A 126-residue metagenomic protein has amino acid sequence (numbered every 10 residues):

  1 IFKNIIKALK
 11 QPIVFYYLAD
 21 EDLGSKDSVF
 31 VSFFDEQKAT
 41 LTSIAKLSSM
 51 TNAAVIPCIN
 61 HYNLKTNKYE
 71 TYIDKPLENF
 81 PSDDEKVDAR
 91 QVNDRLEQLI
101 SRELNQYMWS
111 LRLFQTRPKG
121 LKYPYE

Functional and structural regions predicted by a protein language model:
F2-E126: Non-catalytic C-terminal accessory region of glycerolipid acyltransferases and related lyso-lipid remodeling enzymes
